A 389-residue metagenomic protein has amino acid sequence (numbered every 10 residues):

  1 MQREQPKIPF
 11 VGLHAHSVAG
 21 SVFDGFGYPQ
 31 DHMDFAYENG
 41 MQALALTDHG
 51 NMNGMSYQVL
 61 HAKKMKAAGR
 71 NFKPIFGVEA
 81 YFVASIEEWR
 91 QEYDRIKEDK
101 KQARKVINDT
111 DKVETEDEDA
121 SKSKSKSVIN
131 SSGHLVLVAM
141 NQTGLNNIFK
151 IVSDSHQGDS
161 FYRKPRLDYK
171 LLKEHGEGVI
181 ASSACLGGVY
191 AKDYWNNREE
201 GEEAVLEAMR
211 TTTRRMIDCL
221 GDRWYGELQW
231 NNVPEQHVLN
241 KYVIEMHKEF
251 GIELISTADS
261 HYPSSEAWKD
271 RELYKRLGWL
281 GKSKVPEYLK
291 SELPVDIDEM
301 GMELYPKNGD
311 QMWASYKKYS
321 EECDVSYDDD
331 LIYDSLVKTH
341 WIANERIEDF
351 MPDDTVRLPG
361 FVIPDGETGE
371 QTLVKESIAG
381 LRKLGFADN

Functional and structural regions predicted by a protein language model:
M1-N389: Phosphodiester-processing cores and adjacent nucleic acid-binding clamps
